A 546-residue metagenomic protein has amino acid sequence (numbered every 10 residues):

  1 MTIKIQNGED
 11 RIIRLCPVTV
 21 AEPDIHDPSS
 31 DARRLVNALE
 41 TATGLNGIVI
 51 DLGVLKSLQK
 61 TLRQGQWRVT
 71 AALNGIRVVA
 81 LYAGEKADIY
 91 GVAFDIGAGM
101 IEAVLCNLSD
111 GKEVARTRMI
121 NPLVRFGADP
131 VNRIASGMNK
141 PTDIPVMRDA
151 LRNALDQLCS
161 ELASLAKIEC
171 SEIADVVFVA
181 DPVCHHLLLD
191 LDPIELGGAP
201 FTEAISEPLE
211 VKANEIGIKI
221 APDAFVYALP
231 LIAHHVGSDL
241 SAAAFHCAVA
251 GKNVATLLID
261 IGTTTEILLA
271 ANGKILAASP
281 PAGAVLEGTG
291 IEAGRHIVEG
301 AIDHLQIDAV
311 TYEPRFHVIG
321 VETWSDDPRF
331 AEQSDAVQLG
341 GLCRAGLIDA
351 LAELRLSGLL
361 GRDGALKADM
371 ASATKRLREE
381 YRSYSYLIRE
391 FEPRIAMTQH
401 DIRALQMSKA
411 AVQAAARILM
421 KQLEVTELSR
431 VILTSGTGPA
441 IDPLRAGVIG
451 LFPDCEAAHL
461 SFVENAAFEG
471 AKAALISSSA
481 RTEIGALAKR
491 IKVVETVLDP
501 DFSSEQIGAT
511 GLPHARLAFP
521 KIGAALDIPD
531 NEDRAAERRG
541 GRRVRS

Functional and structural regions predicted by a protein language model:
M1-A93, A98-M100, D143-D156, S160-V176 (+4 more regions): Nucleotide/phosphate-binding catalytic cleft detector across ATP-hydrolyzing and phosphate-transferring enzymes
F94-A98, A103-V131, E195-L209, A242 (+2 more regions): Glycine-rich phosphate-binding loop of actin/hexokinase-like ATP-binding domains
P122-S164, G290, E299-D308, A404-M407 (+1 more regions): N-terminal phosphate-binding loop and adjacent alpha-helix
E169-D181, L351, T426-S435: Short glycine-rich phosphate-binding loop at a beta-alpha junction
A180-E195, A270, L377-E379, V425 (+2 more regions): Short glycine/threonine-rich loop-to-helix capping motif typified by GTGT followed within a few residues by an Asp-Pro
P230-H246, Q406-A410, L460-V497: Glycine-rich phosphate-binding/hydrolytic loop that grips phosphoryl groups
A271, L276, P280, G290-E292 (+1 more regions): Catalytic phosphate/nucleotide-handling subdomain of diverse soluble enzymes
R355-Q413, R417-K421: A contiguous, well-structured pocket-lining segment that forms one wall/lid of small-molecule binding clefts in soluble
